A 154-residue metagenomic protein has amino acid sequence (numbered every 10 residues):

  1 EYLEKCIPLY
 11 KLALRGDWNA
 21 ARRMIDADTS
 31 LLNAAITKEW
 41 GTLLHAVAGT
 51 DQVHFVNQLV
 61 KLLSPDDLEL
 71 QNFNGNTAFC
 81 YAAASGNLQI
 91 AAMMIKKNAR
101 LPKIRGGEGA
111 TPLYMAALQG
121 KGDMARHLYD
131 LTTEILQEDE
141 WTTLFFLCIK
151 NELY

Functional and structural regions predicted by a protein language model:
E1-A46, T50: N-terminal segments that cap or nucleate solenoid repeat domains
K5, E39-W40, G75, G109 (+1 more regions): Start-of-repeat signature of ankyrin repeats
A20, H54-F55, Q89-I90, D123-M124: Conserved ankyrin/ankyrin-like repeat signature
I25-S30, Q58-D67, M93-L101, H127-I135: Ankyrin repeat domain, specifically the short helix-to-loop turn at the C-terminus of the second helix of each repeat
A35-T37, Q71, I104-R105, Q137-E138: Ankyrin-repeat boundary/linker signal
D139-Y154: Eukaryotic cytosolic interaction/assembly regions at protein N-termini and domain boundaries
